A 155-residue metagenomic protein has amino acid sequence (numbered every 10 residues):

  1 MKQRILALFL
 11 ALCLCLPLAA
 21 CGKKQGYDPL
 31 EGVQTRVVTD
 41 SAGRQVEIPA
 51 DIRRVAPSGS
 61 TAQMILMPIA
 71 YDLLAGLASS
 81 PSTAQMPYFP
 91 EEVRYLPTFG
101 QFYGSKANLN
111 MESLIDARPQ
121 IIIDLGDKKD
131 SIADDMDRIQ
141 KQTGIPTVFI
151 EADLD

Functional and structural regions predicted by a protein language model:
K2-K24: Sec-dependent N-terminal signal peptides of Gram-positive bacterial secreted proteins and lipoproteins
A11, Q63, M136: Generic structural marker for isolated residues within well-ordered, non-membrane alpha-helices of soluble domains
A20-M64: Bacterial Sec-exported substrate-binding components of ABC uptake systems
V37, L73, P146-V148: Conserved beta-strand segments of alpha/beta enzyme cores
A42, A78-P81, E151-D153: Residues at the C-termini of beta-strands that transition into short coil/loop
Q45, I121, D134-D155: Extracytoplasmic substrate-binding proteins
I48-D51, P68, I115-D116, Q140-Q142: Extracellular/periplasmic catalytic domains that process cell-envelope and extracellular macromolecules
S58-A117, I121-K128: A short, structured surface patch at a secondary-structure boundary
